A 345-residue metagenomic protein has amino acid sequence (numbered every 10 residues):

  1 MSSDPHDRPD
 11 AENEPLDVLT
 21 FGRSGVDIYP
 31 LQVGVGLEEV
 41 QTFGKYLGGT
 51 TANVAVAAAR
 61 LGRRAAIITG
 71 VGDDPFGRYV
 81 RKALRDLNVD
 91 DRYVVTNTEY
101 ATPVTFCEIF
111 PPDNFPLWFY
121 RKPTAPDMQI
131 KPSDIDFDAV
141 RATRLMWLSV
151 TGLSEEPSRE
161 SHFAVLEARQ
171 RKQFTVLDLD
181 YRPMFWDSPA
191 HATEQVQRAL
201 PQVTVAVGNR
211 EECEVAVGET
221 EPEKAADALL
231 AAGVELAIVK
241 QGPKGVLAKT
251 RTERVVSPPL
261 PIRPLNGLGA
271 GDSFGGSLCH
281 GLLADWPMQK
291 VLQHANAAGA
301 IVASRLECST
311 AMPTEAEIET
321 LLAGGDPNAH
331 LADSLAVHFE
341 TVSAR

Functional and structural regions predicted by a protein language model:
M1-L19, E167, G218-R345: Conserved phosphate-binding/catalytic region of the ribokinase-like
S2-D90, R263-L265, A332-R345: Glycine-rich phosphate/adenosyl-contacting loop at the front of the ribokinase-like
N13, F137-R141, Q197-P201: A short, aliphatic-rich alpha-helical micro-motif
S24, L179, S273: Active-site metal-binding loops of divalent metal-dependent hydrolases
V56, V104-E108, G245-A248: Short beta-strand scaffold segments in enzyme catalytic cores
A58, N209, G271: Short, conserved phosphate/pyrophosphate- and ester-handling motifs at nucleotide-, phospho-/glycolipid
R64-V150, T175, E319-R345: Conserved N-terminal subdomain of the carbohydrate kinase-like
L145-A228, P243-V246: Conserved beta-alpha-beta core of the PfkB/ribokinase-like small-molecule kinase fold
